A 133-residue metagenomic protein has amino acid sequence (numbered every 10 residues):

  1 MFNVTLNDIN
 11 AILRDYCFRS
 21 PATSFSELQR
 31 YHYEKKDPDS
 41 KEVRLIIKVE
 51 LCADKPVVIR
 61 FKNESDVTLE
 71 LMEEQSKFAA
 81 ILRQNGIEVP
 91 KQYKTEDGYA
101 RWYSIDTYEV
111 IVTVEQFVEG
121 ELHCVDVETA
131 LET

Functional and structural regions predicted by a protein language model:
M1-E96: Conserved NTP-binding catalytic cores of kinases and kinase-like/nucleotidyltransferase enzymes across multiple kinase
V58-F61, V114-E115, T133: Conserved short hydrophobic patches within well-ordered secondary structure
L69, W102, V125: Short acidic, gly/pro-rich beta-turn/loop elements at beta-sheet edges and active-site/ligand-binding grooves
K77-I81, V110-V112, E132-T133: Short, low-complexity, polar/charged sequence segments that are solvent-exposed and flexible
K91-Y108: Short beta-strand micro-motifs within the conserved protein kinase catalytic domain, predominantly in the N-lobe
S104-E121: Conserved short submotifs of the Hanks-type protein kinase catalytic core that shape the nucleotide-binding pocket
E119-T133: Conserved kinase catalytic-core helix
